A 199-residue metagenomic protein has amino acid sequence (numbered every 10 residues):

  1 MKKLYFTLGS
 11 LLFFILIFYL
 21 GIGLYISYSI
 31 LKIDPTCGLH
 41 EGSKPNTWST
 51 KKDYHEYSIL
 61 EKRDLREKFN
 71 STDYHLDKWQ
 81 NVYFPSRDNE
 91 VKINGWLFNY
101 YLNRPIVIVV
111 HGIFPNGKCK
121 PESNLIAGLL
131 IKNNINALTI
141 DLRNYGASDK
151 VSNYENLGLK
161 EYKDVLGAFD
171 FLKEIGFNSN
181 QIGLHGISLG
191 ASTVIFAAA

Functional and structural regions predicted by a protein language model:
M1-T72: N-terminal targeting or regulatory segments adjacent to alpha/beta-hydrolase or S9 domains
S58-L102: N-terminal cap/lid segment of alpha/beta-hydrolase-fold proteins
R104-G112: Short beta-strand element of the alpha/beta-hydrolase
P115-G128, L142: The serine-hydrolase catalytic nucleophile loop
A127-D149: Conserved alpha/beta-hydrolase
E155-G176: Alpha/beta-hydrolase active-site loop
G176-S188: Alpha/beta-hydrolase fold nucleophile elbow
A191-A199: Short glycine-enriched nucleophile-adjacent loop and the immediately C-terminal alpha-helix near the catalytic center
